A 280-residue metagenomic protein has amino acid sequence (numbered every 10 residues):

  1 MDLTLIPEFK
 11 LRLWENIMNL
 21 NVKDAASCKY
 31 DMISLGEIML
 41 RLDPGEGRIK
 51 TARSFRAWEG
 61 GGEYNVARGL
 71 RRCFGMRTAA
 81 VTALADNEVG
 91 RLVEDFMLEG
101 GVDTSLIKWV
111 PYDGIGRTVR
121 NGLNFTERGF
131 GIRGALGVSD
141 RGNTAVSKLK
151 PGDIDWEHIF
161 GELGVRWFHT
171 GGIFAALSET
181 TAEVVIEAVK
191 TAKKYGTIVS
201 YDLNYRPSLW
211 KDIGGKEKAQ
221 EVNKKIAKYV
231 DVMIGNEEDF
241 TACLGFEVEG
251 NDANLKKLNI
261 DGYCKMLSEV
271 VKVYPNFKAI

Functional and structural regions predicted by a protein language model:
L3-I17: Short, Lys/Arg-enriched N-terminal segments with co-localized hydrophobic residues within the first ~10-30 amino acids
M18-I49: Positively charged, low-complexity intrinsically disordered leader regions
T51-G60: Short pre-catalytic strand/loop immediately N-terminal to key active-site residues, enriched for Gly-Thr
W58, N65-R77, E99: Alpha-helix C-terminal capping segments
R77-G172: Conserved N-terminal subdomain of the carbohydrate kinase-like
T78, T104, V199-Y201, I234: Hydrophobic beta-strand scaffold residues
A175-E183, K211, L244-G245: Glycine/threonine-rich flexible loop motifs
R206-I280: Conserved phosphate/ATP/ADP-binding segment of small-molecule kinases
